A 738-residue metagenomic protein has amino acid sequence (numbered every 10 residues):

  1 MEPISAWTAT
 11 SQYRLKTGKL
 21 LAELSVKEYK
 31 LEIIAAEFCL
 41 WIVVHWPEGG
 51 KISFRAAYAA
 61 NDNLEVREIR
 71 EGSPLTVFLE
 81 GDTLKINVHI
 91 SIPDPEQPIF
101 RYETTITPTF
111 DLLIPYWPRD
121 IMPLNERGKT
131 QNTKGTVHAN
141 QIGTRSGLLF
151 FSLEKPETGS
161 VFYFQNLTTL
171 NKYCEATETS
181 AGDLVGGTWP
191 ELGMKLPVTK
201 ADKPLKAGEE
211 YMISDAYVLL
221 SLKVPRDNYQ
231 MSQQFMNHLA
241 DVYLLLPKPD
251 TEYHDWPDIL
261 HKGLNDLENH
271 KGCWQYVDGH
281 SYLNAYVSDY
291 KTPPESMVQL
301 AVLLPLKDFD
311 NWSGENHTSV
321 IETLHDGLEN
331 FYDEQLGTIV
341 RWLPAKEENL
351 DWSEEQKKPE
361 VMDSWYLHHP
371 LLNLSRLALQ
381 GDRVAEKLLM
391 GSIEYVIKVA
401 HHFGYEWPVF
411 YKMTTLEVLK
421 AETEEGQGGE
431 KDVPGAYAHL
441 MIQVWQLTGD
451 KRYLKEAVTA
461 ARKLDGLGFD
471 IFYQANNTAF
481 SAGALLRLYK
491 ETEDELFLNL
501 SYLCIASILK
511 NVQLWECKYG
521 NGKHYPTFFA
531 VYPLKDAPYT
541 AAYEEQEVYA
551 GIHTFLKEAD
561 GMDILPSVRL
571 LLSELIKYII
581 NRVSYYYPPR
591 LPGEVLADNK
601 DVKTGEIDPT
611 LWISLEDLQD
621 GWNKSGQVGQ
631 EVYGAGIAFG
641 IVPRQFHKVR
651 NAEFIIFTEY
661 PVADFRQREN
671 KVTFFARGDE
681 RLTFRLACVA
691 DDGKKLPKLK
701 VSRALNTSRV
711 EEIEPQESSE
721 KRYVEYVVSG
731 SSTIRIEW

Functional and structural regions predicted by a protein language model:
E2-G391, N670, R681-W738: Carbohydrate-recognition beta-sandwich/jelly-roll modules in extracellular/periplasmic carbohydrate-active proteins
L239-A240, T251-D289, N316-E347, K387-P408 (+5 more regions): Long, well-ordered core segments of solenoidal/helical folds
C273-T292, T338-D363, W407-G429, T478-T492 (+2 more regions): Carbohydrate-binding/catalytic loop surfaces
D289-D310, K358-A378, G429-Q443, Q474-K490 (+3 more regions): Well-ordered alpha-helical segments within folded domains of soluble proteins
L379-L447, K451: Active-site lining segments of carbohydrate-active enzymes
K398-Y405, G466-F469, L488, L503-E545 (+2 more regions): Non-catalytic carbohydrate-binding regions of carbohydrate-active enzymes
Y437, M441-K463, T478-N511, F555-M562: Active-site neighborhood of glycoside hydrolase catalytic domains
Q627, E631-L699: Carbohydrate-binding surface patches
